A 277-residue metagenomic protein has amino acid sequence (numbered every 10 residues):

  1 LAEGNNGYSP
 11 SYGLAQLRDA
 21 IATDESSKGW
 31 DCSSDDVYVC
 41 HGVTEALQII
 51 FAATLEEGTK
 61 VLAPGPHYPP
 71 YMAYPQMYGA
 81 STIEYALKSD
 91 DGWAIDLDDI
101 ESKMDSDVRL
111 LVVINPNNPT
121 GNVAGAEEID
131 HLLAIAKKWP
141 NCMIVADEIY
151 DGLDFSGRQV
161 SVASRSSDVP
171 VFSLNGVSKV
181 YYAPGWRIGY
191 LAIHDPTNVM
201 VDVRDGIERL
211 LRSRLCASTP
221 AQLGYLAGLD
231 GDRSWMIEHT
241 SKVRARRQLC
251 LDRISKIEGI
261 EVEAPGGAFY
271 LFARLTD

Functional and structural regions predicted by a protein language model:
L1-G42, I49, C216, G228-G231: N-terminal small-domain helix-loop-helix segment of the aminotransferase-like
A53-P75: Conserved PLP-anchoring active-site segment centered on the Schiff-base-forming lysine
T59, A80, K138-M143, V169: A short helix->loop->beta-strand "cap" motif at the edges of active sites that frequently abuts
Q76-I83: A short helix-loop-beta submotif of the ANL/AMP-binding
S89-G157: Active-site phosphate-binding strand-loop segment of PLP-dependent enzymes
S167-R244, L251-R253: Conserved core segment of the aminotransferase class I/II
V243-R244, Q248, G259-D277: Conserved PLP-binding catalytic core of the aspartate aminotransferase-like
